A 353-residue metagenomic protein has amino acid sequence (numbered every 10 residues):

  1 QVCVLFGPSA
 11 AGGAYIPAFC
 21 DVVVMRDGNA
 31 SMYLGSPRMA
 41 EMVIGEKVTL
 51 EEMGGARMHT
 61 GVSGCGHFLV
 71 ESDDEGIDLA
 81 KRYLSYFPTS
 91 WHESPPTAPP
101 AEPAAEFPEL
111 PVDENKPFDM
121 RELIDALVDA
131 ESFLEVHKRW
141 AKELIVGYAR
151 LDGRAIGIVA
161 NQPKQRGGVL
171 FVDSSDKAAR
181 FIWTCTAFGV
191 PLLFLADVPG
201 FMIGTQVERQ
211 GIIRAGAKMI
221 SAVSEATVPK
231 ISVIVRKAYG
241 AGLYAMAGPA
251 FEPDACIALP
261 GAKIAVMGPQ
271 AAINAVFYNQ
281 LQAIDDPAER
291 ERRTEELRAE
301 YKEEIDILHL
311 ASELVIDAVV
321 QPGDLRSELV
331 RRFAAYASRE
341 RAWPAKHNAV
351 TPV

Functional and structural regions predicted by a protein language model:
Q1-V353: Ligand-binding clefts of soluble mixed alpha/beta catalytic domains
